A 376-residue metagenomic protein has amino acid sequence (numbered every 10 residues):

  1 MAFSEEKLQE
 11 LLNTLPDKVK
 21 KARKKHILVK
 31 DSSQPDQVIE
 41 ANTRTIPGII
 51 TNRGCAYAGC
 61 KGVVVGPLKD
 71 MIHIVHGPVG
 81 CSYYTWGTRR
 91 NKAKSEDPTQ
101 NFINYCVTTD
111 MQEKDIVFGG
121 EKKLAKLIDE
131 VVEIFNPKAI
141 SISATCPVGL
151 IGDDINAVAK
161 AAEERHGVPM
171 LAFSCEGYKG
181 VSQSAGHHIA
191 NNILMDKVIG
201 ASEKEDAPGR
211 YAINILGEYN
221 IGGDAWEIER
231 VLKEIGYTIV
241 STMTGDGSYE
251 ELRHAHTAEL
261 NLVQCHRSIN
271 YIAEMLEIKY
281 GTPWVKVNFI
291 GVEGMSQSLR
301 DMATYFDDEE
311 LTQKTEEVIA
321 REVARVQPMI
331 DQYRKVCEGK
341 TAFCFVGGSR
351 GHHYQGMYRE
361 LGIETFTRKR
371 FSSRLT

Functional and structural regions predicted by a protein language model:
M1-T376: An N-terminal assembly and electron-transfer interface module characteristic of large anaerobic redox and radical
